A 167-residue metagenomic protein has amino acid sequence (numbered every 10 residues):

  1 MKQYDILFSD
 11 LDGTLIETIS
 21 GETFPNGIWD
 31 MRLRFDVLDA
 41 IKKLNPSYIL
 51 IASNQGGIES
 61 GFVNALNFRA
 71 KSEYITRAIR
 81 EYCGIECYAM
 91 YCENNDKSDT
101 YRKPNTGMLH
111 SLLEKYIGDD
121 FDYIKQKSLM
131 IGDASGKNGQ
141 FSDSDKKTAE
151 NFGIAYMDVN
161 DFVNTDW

Functional and structural regions predicted by a protein language model:
M1-L50: Active-site neighborhood of HAD-like aspartate-dependent phosphohydrolases
K2, L44-P46, C83-E86, D120-Q126: Short helix-terminating capping/connector loops at secondary-structure junctions
E22-I28, E59-R69, S98-R102, G136-D143: Short, flexible/disordered intra-domain loops and linkers
V37-S72, I85-S98, I131-A134: Substrate-recognition element of Asp-dependent hydrolases with the DxDx(T/V) motif
E59-Y82, R102-Y116: Short, electropositive alpha-helical surface patch
N95-Y101, F162-W167: A short acidic, often aromatic-flanked loop/helix-cap motif at beta-alpha or helix-coil junctions that lines enzyme
Y101-D143: Conserved Lys-Pro-Asp/Glu-containing loop-to-beta segment of HAD-superfamily phosphomonoesterases, centered on
L129-W167: Acidic, Mg2+-coordinating phosphoryl-transfer loop and its flanking beta/alpha structural elements, shared across
